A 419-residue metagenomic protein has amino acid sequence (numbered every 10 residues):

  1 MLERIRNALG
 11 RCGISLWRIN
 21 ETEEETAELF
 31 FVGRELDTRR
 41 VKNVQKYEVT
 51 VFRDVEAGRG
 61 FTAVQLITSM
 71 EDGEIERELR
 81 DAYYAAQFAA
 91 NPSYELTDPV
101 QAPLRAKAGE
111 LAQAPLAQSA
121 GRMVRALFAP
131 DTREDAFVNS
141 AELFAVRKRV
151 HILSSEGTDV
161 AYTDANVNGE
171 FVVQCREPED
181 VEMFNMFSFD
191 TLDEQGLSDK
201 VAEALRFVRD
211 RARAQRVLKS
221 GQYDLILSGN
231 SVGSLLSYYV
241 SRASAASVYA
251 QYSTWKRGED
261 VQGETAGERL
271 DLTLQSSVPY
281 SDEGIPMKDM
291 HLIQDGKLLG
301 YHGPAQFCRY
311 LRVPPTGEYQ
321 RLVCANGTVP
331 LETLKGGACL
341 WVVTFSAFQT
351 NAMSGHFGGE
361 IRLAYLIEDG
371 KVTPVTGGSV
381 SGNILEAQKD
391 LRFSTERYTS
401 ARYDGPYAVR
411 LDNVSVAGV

Functional and structural regions predicted by a protein language model:
M1-V419: N-terminal small-residue-enriched
